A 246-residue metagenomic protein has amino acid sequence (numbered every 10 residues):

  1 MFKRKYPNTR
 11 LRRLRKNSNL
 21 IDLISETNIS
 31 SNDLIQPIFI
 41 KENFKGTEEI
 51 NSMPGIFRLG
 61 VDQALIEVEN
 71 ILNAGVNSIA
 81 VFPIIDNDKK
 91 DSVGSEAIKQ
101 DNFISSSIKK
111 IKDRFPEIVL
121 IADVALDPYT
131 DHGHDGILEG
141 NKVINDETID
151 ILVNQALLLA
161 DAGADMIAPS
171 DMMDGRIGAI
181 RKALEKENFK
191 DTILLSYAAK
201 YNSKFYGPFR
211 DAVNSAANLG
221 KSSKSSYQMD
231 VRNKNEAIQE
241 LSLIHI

Functional and structural regions predicted by a protein language model:
F2-F39, F44-G46, A216, K224: N-terminal amphipathic alpha-helix/helix-capping segment at the start of soluble metabolic enzymes
S31-L34, G75-N77, F115-I118, G163-D165 (+1 more regions): Short, well-ordered coil/turn segments that N-cap beta-strands
L34-P37, I79-V81, L120-A122, I167-P169 (+1 more regions): Hydrophobic faces of well-ordered beta-strands that scaffold small-molecule active sites in alpha/beta enzyme cores
T47-Q63, D135-D150, N218-A237: Active-site mouth loops of central-metabolism enzymes
E48-I56, N77-N102, Y129, P169-I177: Glycine-rich, proline-tolerant flexible connector loops at the mouths of alpha/beta enzymes
V93-A122, R176-A199: Alpha-helix-loop-beta-strand connector modules within alpha/beta enzyme cores
D127-D135, M173-D230: Conserved anion-binding
H245-I246: Conserved small/polar residues in nucleotide/adenosyl-binding loops
